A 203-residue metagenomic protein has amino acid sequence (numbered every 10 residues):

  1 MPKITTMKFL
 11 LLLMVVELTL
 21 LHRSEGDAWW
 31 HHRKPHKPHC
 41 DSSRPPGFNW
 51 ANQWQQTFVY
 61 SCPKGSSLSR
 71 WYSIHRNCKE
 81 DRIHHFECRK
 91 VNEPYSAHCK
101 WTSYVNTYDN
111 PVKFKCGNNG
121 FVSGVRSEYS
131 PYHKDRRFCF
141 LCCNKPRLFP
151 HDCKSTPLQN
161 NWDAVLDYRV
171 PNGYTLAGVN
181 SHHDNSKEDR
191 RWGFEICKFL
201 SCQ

Functional and structural regions predicted by a protein language model:
M1-V16: Classical eukaryotic N-terminal signal peptides for Sec-dependent ER targeting/secretion, especially the positively
L10, E17-Q203: Lectin-type carbohydrate-recognition ectodomains
